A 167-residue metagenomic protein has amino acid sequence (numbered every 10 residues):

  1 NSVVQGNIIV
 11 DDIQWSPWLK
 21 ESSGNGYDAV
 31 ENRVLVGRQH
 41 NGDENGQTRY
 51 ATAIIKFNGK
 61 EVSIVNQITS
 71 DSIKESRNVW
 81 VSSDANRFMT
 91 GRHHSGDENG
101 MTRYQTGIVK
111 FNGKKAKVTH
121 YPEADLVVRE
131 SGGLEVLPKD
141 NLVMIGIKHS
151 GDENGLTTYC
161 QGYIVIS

Functional and structural regions predicted by a protein language model:
N1-S167: Lectin-type carbohydrate-recognition ectodomains
